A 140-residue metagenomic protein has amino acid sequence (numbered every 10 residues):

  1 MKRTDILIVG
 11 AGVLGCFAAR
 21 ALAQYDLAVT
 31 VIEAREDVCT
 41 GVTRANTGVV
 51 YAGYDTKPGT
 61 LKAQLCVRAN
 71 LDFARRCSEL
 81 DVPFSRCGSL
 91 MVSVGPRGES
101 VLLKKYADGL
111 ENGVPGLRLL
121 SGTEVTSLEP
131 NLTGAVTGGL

Functional and structural regions predicted by a protein language model:
T4-V31: N-terminal Rossmann-like FAD-binding beta1-loop-alpha1 element of flavoenzymes
G12, R35, G53: Proline-glycine-enriched beta-turn/loop adjacent to the NAD(P) cofactor-binding site in Rossmann-like oxidoreductases
A23-A45: Glycine-rich FAD pyrophosphate-binding loop
C39, S127-T133: FAD-binding beta-loop-beta segment adjacent to the flavin cofactor pocket
G48-L128: Dinucleotide-binding Rossmann-like beta1-alpha1 core, especially the glycine-rich loop that anchors the ADP
G139-L140: Helical element adjacent to the flavin cofactor pocket in flavoenzyme catalytic cores
